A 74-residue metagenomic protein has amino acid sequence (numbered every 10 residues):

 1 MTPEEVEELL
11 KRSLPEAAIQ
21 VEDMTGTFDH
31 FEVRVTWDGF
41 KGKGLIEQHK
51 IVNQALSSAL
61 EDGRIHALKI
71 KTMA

Functional and structural regions predicted by a protein language model:
M1-A74: N-terminal, polar/charged subdomain of small-to-medium soluble alpha/beta proteins
